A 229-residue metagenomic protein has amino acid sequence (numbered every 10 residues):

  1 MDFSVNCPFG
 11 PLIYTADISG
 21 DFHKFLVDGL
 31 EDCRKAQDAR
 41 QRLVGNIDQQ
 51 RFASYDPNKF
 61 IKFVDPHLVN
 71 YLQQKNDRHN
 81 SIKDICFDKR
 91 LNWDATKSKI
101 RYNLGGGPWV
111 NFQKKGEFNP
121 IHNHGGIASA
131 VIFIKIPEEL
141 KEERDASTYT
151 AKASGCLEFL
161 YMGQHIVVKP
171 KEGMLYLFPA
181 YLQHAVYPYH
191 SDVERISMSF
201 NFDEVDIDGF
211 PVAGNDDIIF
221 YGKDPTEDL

Functional and structural regions predicted by a protein language model:
M1-S98, K115-N119, D217-I219, P225-L229: Non-heme Fe(II)/2-oxoglutarate
F9-I13, S129, R195: Short hydrophobic/aromatic beta-strand or adjacent loop that forms the aromatic wall/cage of a ligand/substrate-binding
V64-Q74, R78-S81, K171, H184 (+2 more regions): Hydrophobic, well-ordered secondary-structure segments that either form specific early membrane-associated helices used
Y102-L177, A185-Y187, E194, N201-V212: Catalytic core of non-heme Fe(II) oxygenases with the double-stranded beta-helix
N201-L229: Double-stranded beta-helix
